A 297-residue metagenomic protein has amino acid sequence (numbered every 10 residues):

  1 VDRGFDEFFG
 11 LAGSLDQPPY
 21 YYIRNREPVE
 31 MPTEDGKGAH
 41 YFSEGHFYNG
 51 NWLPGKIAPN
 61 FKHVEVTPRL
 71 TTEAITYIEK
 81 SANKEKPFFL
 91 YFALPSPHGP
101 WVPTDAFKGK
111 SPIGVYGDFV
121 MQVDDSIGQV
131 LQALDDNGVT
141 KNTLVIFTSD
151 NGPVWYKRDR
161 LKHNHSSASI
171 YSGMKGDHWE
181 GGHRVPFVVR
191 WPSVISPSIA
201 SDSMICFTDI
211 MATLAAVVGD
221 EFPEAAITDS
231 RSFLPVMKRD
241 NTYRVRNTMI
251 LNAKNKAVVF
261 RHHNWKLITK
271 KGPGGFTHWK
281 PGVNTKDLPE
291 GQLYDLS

Functional and structural regions predicted by a protein language model:
V1-P59, W155, T248, P273 (+1 more regions): Catalytic-site neighborhoods of secreted/periplasmic enzymes that process anionic sulfate/phosphate groups
D2-Q17, W155-H178, I195-I199, S203 (+2 more regions): C-terminal cap/loop subdomain of S1 sulfatases and analogous C-terminal strand-loop tails that border
R3-D6, N83-L90, V139-V145, H183-V185 (+2 more regions): Loop/turn elements at helix/coil->beta-strand transitions in domains of secreted/extracellular proteins
R24-E27, A74-D118, V154-W155, R160-L161: Active-site His/acidic residue clusters
Y48-P59, D105-K110, R190-V194, S297: Short glycine/proline-rich turn/loop motifs
K56-P68, G109-Q122: The substrate-binding groove and active-site-proximal loops of carbohydrate-active enzymes, especially glycoside
P87, V123-D159: Metal-dependent active-site segment of extracytoplasmic phospho-/sulfohydrolases and closely related
F88-A93, V120, I127, L144-S149 (+3 more regions): Beta-strand elements within well-structured catalytic alpha/beta cores of enzymes that handle phosphate/sulfate esters
